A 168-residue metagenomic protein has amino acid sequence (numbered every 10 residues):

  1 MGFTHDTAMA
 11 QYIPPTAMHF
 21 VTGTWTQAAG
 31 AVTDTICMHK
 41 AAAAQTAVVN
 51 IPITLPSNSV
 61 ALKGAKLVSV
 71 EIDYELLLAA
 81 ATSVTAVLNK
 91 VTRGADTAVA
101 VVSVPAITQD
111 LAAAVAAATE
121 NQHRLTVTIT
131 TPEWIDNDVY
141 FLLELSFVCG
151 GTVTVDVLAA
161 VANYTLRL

Functional and structural regions predicted by a protein language model:
M1-Q45: Glycan-recognition and processing domains
A10, V148-L168: C-terminal interaction-tip segments
A41-A65: Short beta-strands within extracellular/lumenal beta-sheet-rich domains
A61, D73-V84, G94, C149-V153: Extended, low-complexity, turn-rich repeat/linker tracts enriched in Gly/Pro/Ser/Thr and Asp/Glu that occur
T85-N89: Beta-strand signatures of extracellular beta-sandwich domains
A98-T131: Extracellular carbohydrate recognition and processing domains and analogous Trp-centered ligand-binding platforms
I129-T152: Noncatalytic modules at the cell exterior or secretory-pathway interfaces, chiefly beta-strand-rich lectin/adhesion
